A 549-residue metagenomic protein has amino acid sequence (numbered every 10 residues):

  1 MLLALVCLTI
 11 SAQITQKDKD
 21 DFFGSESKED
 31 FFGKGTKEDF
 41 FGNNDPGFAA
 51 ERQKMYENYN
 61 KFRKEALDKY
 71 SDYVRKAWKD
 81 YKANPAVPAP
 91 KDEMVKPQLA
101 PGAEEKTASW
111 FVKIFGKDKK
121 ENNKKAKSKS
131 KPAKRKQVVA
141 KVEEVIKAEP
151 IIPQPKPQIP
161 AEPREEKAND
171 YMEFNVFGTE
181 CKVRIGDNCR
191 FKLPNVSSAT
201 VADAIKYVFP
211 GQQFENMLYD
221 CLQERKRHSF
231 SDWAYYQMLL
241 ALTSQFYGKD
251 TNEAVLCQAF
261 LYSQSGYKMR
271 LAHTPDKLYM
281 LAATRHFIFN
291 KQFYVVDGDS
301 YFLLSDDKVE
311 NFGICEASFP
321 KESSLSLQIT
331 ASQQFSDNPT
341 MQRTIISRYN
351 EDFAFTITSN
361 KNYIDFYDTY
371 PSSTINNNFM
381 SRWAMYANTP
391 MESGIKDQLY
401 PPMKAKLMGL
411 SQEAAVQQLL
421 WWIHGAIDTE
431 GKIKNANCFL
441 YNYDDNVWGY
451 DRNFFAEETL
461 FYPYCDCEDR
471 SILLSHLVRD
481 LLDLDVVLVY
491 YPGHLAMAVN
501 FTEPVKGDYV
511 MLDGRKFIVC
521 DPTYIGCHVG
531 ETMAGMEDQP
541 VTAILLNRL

Functional and structural regions predicted by a protein language model:
M1-I14: Bacterial Sec-dependent N-terminal signal peptides
A12-F22: Cleaved targeting-peptide boundary
E29, P46-R52, N60-R63, L67 (+1 more regions): Long, contiguous, compositionally biased segments that the model treats as domain-scale units
Y59, R63-A66, Y70, V74-A77 (+13 more regions): Sec/Tat-exported extracytoplasmic proteins
S198-Y235, M385-Y462: Secondary-structure boundary elements
A241-T243, K249, A254-L407: Extended, non-transmembrane interaction/recognition domains
Y247-Q258, N435-A496, N500: Active-site neighborhood of thiol-dependent amide/isopeptide-bond enzymes
A272-G298, M408-A415, D469-L549: Hydrophobic/aromatic-rich core segments of domains that either
